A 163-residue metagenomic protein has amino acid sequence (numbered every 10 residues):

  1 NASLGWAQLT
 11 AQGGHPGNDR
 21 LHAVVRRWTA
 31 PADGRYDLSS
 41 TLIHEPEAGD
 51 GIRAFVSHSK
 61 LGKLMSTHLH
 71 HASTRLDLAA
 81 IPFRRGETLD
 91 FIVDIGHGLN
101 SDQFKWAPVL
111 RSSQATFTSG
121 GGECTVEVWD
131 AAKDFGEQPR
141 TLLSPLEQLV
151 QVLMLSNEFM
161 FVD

Functional and structural regions predicted by a protein language model:
N1-R140: Gly-Asp-aromatic-enriched flexible segments
T141-D163: Short, structured secondary-structure elements that scaffold catalytic or ligand/cofactor-binding regions
